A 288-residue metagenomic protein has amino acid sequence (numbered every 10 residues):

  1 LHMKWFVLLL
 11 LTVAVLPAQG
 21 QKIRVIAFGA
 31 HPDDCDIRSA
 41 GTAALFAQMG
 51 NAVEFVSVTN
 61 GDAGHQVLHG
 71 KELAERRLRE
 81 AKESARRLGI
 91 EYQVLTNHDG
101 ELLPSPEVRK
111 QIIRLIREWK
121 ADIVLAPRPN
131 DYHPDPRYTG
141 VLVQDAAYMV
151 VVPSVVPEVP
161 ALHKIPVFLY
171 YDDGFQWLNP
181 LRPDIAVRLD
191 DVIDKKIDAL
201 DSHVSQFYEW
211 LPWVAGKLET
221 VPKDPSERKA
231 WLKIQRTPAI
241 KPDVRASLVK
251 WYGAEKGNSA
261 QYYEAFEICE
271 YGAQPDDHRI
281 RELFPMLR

Functional and structural regions predicted by a protein language model:
L1-H2: Short, Lys/Arg-enriched N-terminal segments with co-localized hydrophobic residues within the first ~10-30 amino acids
W5-A14: Sec-dependent N-terminal signal peptides
A18-W119, V141, M149: Active-site rim/loop-helix segments in enzyme catalytic domains that contact anionic ligands
N51, H163-V167: A short helix->loop->beta-strand "cap" motif at the edges of active sites that frequently abuts
H65-L68, N179-P183: Short acidic, glycine/proline-rich loop/turn micro-motifs
L115-A161: Active-site adenylate/phosphate-handling loop in enzymes that bind or generate adenylated species
P136, V141, Y170, I185-V187: Functional cores that coordinate and move charged inorganic groups
V152-P157, L162-K164, N179, I185-R288: C-terminal accessory domains and tails appended to enzymatic cores
